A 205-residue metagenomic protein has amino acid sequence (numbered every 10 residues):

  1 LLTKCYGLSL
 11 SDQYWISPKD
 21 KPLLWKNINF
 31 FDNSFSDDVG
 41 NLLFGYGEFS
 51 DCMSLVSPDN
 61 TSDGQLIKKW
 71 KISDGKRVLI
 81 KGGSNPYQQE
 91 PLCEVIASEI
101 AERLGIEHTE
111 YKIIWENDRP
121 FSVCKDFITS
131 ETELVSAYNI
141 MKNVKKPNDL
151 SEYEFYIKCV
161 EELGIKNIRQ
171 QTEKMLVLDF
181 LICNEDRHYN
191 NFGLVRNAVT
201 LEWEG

Functional and structural regions predicted by a protein language model:
L1-V177, L181-C183, L194-G205: Phosphate/dinucleotide-binding and metal-coordinating scaffold of catalytic cores in nucleotide-dependent enzymes
H188-G193: Canonical protein kinase catalytic loop motif
